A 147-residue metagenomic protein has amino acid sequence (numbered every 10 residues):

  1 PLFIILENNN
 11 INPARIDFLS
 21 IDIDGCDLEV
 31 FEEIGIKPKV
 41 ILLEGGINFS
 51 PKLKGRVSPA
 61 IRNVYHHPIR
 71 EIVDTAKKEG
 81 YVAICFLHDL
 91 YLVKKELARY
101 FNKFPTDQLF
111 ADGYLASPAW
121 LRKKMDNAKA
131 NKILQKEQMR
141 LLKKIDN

Functional and structural regions predicted by a protein language model:
P1-I61: Active-site segment flanking the S-adenosylmethionine/decSAM binding pocket in AdoMet-dependent transferases
I5-N9, I47-N147: Rossmann-like AdoMet/SAM-dependent catalytic core
